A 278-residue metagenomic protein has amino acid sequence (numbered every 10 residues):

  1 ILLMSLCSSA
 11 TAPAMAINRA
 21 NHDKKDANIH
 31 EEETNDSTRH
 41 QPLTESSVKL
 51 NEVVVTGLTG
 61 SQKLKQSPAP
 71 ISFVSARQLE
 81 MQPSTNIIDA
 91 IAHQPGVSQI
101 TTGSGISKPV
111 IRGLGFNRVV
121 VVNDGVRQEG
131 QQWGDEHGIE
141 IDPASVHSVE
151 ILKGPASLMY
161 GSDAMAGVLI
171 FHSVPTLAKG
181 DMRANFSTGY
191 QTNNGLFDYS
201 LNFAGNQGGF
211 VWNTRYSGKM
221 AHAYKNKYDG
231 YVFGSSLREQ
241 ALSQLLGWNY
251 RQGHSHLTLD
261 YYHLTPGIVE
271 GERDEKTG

Functional and structural regions predicted by a protein language model:
I1-S9: Bacterial N-terminal signal peptides
A10-A16: Boundary at the C-terminal end of the N-terminal hydrophobic targeting segment
I17-E80, F116: Short, acidic, small-residue-rich periplasmic hinge/interaction motif at the N-terminus of Gram-negative outer-membrane
D36-H40, A69-K108, G125-G138, L152-A156: Periplasmic N-terminal accessory/gating domains of Gram-negative outer-membrane beta-barrel systems
Q41, I87-A90, S107-V110, V122 (+4 more regions): N-terminal periplasmic accessory domains that precede and gate Gram-negative outer-membrane beta-barrel machines
V48, T102-S104, S162, T192-L196 (+2 more regions): Transmembrane beta-barrel outer-membrane domains
V120, S148-L152, V168-P175, M182-T192 (+3 more regions): Predominantly transmembrane beta-strands of Gram-negative outer membrane beta-barrel pores used for transport
A221-Y224, F233-E239, Q252-G278: Flexible loop and strand-edge segments within Gram-negative outer membrane beta-barrel domains
